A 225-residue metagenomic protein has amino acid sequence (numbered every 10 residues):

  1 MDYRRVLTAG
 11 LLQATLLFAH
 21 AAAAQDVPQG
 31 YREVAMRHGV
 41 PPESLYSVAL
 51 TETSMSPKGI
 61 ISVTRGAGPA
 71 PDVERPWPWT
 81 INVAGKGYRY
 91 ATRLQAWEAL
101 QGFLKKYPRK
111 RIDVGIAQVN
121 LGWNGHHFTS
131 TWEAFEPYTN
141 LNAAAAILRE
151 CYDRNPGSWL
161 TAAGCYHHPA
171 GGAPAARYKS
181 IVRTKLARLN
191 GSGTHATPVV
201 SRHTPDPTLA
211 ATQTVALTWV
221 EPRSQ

Functional and structural regions predicted by a protein language model:
M1-E43, S180, T184-Q225: N-terminal secretory targeting signals
Q25-S192: Catalytic glycan-binding domains that act on GlcNAc-containing polysaccharides
